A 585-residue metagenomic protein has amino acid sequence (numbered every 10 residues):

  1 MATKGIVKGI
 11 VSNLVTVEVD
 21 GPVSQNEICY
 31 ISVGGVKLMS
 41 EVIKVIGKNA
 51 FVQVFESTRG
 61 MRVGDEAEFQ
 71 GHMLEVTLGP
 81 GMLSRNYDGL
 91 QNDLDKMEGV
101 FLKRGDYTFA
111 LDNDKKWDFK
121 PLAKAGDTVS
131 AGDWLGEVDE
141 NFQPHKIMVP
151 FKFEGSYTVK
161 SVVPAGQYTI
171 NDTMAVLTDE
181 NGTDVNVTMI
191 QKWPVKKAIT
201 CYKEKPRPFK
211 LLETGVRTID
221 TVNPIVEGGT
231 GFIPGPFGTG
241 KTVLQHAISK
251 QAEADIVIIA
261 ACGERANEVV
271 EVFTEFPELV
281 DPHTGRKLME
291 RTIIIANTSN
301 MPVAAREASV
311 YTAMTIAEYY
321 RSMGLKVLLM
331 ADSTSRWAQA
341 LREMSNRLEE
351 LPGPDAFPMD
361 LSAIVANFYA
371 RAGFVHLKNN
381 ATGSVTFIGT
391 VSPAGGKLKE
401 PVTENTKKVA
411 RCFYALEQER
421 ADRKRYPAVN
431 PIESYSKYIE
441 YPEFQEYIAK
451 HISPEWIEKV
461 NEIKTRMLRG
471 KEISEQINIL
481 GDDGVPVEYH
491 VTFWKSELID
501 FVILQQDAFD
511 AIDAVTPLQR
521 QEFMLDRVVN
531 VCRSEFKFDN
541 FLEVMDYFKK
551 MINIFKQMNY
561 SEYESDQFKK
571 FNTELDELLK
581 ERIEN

Functional and structural regions predicted by a protein language model:
M1-K103: N-terminal accessory targeting/assembly segments
D20, G34, H72-M73, Q91 (+4 more regions): Short, surface-exposed secondary-structure boundary micro-motifs
M39-E41, V54, Q70-M73, K146-I147 (+5 more regions): Short beta-alpha junctions and helix-cap segments that line functional grooves
I43-N49, P80-Q91, Q143-G166, D184-I199: Short, compositionally biased
V54, R59, F119-T128, T158-Q167: Short histidine-centered loop motifs in beta-beta connectors
M97-D133, E137-E140, H145-K152, T169-G229 (+3 more regions): P-loop NTPase nucleotide-binding/switch module
T221-V222, G228-M551, E564: P-loop NTPase catalytic core
D539-N585: C-terminal amphipathic alpha-helical interaction region
